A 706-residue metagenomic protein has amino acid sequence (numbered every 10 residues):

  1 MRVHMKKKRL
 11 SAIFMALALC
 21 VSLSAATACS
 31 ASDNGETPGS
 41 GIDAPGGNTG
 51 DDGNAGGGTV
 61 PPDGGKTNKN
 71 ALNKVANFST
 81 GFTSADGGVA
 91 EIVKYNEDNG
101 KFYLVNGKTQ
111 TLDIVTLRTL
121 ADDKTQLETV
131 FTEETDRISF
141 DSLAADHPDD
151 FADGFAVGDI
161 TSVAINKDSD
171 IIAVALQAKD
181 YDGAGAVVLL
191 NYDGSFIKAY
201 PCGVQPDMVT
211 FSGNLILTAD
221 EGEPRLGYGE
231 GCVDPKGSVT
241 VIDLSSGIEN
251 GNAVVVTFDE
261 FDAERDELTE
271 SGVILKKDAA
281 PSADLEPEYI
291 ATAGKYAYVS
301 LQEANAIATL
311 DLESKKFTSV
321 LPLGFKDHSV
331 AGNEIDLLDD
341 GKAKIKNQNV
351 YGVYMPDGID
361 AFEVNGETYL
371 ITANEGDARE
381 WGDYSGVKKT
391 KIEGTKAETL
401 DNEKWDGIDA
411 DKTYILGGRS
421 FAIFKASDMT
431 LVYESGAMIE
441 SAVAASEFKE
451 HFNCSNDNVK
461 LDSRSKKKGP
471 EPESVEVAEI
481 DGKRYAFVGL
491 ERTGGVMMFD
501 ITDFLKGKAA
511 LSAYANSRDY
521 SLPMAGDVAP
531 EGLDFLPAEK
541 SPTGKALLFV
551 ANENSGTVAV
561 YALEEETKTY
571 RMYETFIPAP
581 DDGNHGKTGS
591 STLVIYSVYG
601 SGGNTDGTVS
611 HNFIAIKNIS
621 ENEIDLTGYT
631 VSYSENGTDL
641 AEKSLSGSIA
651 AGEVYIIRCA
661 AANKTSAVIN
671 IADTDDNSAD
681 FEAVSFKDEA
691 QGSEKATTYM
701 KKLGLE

Functional and structural regions predicted by a protein language model:
V3-M15: Bacterial N-terminal signal peptides that target proteins for export
L19-L23: Hydrophobic core
S24-A28: C-terminal motif of bacterial Sec signal peptides marking the signal peptidase cleavage site
S30-G64: Short, low-complexity, disordered segments immediately C-terminal to signal peptides in bacterial exported proteins
V60-M572: Beta-sheet-rich non-transmembrane sensory/scaffold domains
T119-L120, G376-A378, D503-F504, S601 (+4 more regions): Acidic glycine-/aspartate-rich tracts in secreted/extracellular proteins
E230-G231, G352, K391-G417, I423-F424 (+3 more regions): Solvent-exposed beta-edge/loop recognition patches
Y573-E635, E706: A structural motif detector for short, solvent-exposed N-terminal "entry" segments of globular domains
